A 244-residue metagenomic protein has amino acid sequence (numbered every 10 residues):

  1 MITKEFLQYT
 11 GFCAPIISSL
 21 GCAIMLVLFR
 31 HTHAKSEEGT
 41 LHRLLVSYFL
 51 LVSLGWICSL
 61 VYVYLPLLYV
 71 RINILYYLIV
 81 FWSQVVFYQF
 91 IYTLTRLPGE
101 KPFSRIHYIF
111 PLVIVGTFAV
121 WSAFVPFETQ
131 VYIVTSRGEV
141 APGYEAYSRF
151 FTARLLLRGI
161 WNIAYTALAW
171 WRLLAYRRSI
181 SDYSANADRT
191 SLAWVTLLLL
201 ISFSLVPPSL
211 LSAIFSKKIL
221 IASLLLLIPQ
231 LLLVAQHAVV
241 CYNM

Functional and structural regions predicted by a protein language model:
M1-G21, L155-G159: Hydrophobic transmembrane alpha-helical segments in integral membrane proteins
I2-E5, L68-I72, R137-L155, I219-L225: Membrane-interface segments at the starts/ends of alpha-helical transmembrane spans
P15-G21, L75-V86, L157, I228-Q236: Membrane-embedded alpha-helical segments of multi-pass membrane proteins, especially the transmembrane helices
P15-M25, R43-V63, S83, V113-W121 (+1 more regions): Hydrophobic alpha-helical transmembrane segments of multi-pass membrane proteins
A23-F29, F81-I106: Internal transmembrane alpha-helix with an interfacial aromatic "cap," most often the third helix
K35, L54-Y76, P208-A222: Helix-loop junctions on the outward
K35-L54, Y108, S148-S212, S223-L232: Alpha-helical transmembrane segments of multi-pass integral membrane proteins
T95-E128, V134-T135, A146-L155, A185-S202: The cytoplasmic-loop to transmembrane-helix boundary for the fourth helix
